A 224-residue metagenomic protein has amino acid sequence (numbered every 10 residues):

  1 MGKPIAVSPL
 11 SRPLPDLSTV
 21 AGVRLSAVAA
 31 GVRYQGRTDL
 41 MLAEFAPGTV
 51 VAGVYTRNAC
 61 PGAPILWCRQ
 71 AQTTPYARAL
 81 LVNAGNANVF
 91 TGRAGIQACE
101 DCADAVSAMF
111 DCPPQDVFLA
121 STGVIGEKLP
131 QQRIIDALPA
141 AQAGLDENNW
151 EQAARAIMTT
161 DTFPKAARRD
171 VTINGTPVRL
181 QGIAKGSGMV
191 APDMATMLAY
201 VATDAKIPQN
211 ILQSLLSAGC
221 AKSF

Functional and structural regions predicted by a protein language model:
M1-P9, T91, I96-C112: N-terminal start-of-domain structural block
M1-T56: N-terminal amphipathic/basic leader segments beginning at the initiator methionine
R12-L17, P47, R57, P64 (+4 more regions): Short, functionally important structural connectors and interaction interfaces within domains
G36-T38, A59-P61, K165: Short, basic and Ser/Thr-rich N-terminal targeting/leader segments
T38-L40, A63, V178: Change "...and in nucleic-acid phosphodiester-cleaving endonucleases..." to "...and in nucleic-acid processing enzymes
L42-C99, P192-D193, L198-L212: Glycine-rich phosphate/pyrophosphate-binding loop regions near the starts of catalytic domains
E100, A105-F224: Glycine-rich, mobile lid/loop segments that gate access to catalytic sites or pores
